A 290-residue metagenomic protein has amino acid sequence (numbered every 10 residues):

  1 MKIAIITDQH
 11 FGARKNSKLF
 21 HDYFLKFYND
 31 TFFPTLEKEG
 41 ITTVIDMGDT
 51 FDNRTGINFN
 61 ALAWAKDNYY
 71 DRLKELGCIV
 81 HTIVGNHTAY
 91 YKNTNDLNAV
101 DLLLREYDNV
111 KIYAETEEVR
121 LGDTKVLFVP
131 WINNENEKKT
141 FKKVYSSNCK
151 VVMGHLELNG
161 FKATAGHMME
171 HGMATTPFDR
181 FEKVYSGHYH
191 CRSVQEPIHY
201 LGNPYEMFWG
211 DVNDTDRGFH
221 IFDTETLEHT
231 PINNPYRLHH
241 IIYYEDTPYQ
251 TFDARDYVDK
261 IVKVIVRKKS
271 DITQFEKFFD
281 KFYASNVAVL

Functional and structural regions predicted by a protein language model:
K2, Q9, A13-E118, P177-F181: Core catalytic region of metal-dependent phosphoesterases/phosphodiesterases, especially metallo-beta-lactamase-like
K2-I3, T43, T124-K125, V151 (+1 more regions): Structural motif
D8, G48-D49, G85-N86, H155 (+2 more regions): Active-site glycine-centered loops adjacent to acidic/histidine catalytic or metal-binding residues that shape
Q9-F11, M153-E157, E182-R192: Histidine-centered catalytic micro-motifs
L73-L76, K143-S146, T175-R180, R255-Y257 (+1 more regions): Short, conserved loop/helix-junction motifs that constitute active-site signature segments in enzyme catalytic cores
T82, N86-T176, L201-P204: Conserved catalytic scaffold of divalent metal-dependent phosphoesterases
T164-P231: Conserved beta-sheet core of the metallophosphoesterase superfamily
T224-L290: Accessory, non-catalytic peripheral segments of nucleic-acid enzymes
